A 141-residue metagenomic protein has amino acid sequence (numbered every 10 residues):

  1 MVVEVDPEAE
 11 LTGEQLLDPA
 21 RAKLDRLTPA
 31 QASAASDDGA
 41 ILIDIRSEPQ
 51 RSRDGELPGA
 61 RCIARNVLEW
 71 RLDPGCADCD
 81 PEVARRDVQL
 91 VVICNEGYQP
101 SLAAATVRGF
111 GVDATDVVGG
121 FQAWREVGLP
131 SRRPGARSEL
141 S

Functional and structural regions predicted by a protein language model:
M1-I41, E48-Q89, Y98-S141: Rhodanese-like catalytic fold shared by cysteine-dependent sulfurtransferases and DSP/PTP-type phosphatases
